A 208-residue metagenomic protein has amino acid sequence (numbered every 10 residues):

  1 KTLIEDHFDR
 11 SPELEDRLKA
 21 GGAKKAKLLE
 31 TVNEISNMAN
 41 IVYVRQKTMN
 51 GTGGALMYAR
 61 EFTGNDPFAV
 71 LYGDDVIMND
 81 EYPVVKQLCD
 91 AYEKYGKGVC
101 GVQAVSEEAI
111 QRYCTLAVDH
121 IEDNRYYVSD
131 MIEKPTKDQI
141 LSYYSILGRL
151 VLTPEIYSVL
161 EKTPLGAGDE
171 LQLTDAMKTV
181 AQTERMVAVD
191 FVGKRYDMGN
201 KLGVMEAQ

Functional and structural regions predicted by a protein language model:
K1-Y72, M78-E81: Conserved N-terminal catalytic core of the sugar/cofactor nucleotidyltransferase
I4, A59, D74, L116 (+2 more regions): Residue-level signal for inorganic ion chemistry
L28-A39, A91, D119-R125, T179-A181: Short, conserved catalytic or adaptor-binding loops enriched in Gly and charged residues
M38-N40, G64-P67, E93-G98, T183-E184: Short coil/turn connectors at secondary-structure junctions
I41-Y43, G98-C100, M186-A188, R195: Conserved beta-strand scaffold positions in the cores of enzyme catalytic domains, especially in NTP/NDP-utilizing
R45, A69-G73, G101-A104, D190: Short beta-strand segments
N65-P67, N124-M131, L141-Q208: Conserved alpha/beta core of the MobA/IspD/sugar-nucleotide pyrophosphorylase nucleotidyltransferase superfamily
V76-S158, T163: Conserved core of the sugar-phosphate nucleotidyltransferase
